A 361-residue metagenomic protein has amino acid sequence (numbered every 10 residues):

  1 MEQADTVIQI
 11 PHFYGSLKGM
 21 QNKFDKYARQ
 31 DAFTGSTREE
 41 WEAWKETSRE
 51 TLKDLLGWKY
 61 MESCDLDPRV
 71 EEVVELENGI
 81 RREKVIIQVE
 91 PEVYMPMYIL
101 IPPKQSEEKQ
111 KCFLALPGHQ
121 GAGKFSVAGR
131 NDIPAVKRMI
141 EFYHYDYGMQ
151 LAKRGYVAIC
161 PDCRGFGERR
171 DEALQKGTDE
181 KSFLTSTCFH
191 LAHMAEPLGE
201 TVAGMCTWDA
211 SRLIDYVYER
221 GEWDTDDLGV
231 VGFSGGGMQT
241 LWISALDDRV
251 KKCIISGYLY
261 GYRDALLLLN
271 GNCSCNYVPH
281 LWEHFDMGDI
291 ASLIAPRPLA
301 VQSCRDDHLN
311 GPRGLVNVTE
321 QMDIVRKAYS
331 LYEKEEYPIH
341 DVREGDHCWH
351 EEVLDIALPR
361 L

Functional and structural regions predicted by a protein language model:
M1-R81, V89: N-terminal targeting or regulatory segments adjacent to alpha/beta-hydrolase or S9 domains
V74-P134: Glycine-rich active-site/cofactor-binding loop and its immediate structural neighborhood
E108-K109, A115-W208, Y218-E219, D264-L267: Cap/lid segment of the alpha/beta-hydrolase catalytic domain
F189-E200, R212, K252-S292, P296 (+2 more regions): Mobile cap/lid helix-loop segments that gate and shape the active-site cleft of serine hydrolases
E222-S234: Alpha/beta-hydrolase fold nucleophile elbow
G237-D248: Short glycine-enriched nucleophile-adjacent loop and the immediately C-terminal alpha-helix near the catalytic center
I294, V301-S303: Short beta-strand/loop motif that positions the catalytic acidic residue of the alpha/beta-hydrolase fold
R326-L361: C-terminal catalytic histidine-bearing segment of alpha/beta-hydrolase fold enzymes
